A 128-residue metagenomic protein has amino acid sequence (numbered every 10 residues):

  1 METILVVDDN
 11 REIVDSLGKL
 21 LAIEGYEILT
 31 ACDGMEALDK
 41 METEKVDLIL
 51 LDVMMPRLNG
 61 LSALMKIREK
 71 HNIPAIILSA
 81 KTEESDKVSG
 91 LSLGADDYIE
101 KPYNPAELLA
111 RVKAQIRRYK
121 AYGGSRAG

Functional and structural regions predicted by a protein language model:
T3, A114-G128: Short, Lys/Arg-enriched segments at the junction into DNA-binding effector domains of transcriptional regulators
D8, D52, S79: Active-site residues of response regulator receiver
R11-L29: Two-component/phosphorelay signaling modules centered on CheY-like receiver
T30-L48: Acidic, metal-coordinating helix/loop segments flanking the phosphotransfer/catalytic sites of two-component signaling
D33-E36, N59-S62, D86: Acidic catalytic/metal-coordinating carboxylates
D39, L58-N72: Short amphipathic alpha-helix used as the core "switch/output" element in two-component signaling
M55: Receiver (REC) domain active-site loop signature in two-component systems and cognate sites in sensor histidine kinases
